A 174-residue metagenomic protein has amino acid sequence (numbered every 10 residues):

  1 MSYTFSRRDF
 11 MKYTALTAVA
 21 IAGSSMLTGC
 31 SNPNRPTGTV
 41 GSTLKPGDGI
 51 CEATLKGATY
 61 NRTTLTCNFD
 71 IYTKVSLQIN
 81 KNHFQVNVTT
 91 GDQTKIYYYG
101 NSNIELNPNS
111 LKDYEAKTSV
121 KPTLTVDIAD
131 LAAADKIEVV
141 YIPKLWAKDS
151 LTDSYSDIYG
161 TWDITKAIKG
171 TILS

Functional and structural regions predicted by a protein language model:
M1-I21, S25: N-terminal secretory signal peptides and thylakoid transit peptides that target proteins across membranes
T28-G29: C-terminal motif of bacterial Sec signal peptides marking the signal peptidase cleavage site
N32: Short, conserved catalytic or interaction motifs in soluble domains
P36-N61: Low-complexity, acidic Ser/Thr/Pro/Gly-rich terminal tails and inter-domain linkers that flank the onset of structured
T39-G41, S119-S174: Surface-exposed edge beta-strand/loop patches
G47, T54-K56, Y72, N80-N82 (+5 more regions): A structural detector for beta-sheet-dominated domains
T59-R62, Y72-P122, D149-D153, Y159: The feature marks short-to-medium sequence segments in extracytoplasmic or secretory-pathway proteins
L65-C67: Structural beta-strand segments of beta-rich domains
